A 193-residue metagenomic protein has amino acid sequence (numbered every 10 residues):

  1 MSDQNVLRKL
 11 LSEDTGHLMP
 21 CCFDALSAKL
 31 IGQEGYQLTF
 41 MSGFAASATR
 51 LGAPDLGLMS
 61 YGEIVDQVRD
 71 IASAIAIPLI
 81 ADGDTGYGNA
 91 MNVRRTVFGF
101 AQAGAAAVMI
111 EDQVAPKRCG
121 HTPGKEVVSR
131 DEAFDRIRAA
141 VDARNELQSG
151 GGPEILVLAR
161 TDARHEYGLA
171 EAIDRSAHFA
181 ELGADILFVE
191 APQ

Functional and structural regions predicted by a protein language model:
S2-Q193: Alpha/beta enzyme core
